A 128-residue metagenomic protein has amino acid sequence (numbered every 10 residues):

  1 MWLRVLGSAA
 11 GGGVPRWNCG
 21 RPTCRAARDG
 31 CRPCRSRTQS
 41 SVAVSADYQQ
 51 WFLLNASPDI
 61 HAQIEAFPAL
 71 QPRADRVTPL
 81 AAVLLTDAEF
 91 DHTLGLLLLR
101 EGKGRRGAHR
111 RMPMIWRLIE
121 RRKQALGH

Functional and structural regions predicted by a protein language model:
M1-H128: Binuclear metal-dependent hydrolase catalytic cores
